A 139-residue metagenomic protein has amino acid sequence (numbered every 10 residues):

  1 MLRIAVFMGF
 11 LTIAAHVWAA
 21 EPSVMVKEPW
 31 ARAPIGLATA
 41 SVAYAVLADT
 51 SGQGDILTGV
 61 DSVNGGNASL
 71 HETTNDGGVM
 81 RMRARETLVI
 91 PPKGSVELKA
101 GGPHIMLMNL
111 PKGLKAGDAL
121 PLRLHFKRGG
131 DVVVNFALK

Functional and structural regions predicted by a protein language model:
M1-V6: Positively charged n-region of N-terminal signal peptides that target proteins for export
A14-H16: N-terminal signal peptide c-region/cleavage motif recognized by signal peptidases
A20-K139: Compact, glycine-rich, soluble single-domain proteins
